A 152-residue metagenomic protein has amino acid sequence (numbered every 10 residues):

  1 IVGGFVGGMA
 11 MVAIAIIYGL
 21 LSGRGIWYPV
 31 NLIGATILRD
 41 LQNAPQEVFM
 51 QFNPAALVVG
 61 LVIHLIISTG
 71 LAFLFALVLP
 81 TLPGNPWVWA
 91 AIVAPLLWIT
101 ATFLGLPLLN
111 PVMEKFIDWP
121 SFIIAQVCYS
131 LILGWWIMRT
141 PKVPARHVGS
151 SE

Functional and structural regions predicted by a protein language model:
I1-I26: N-terminal signal-anchor transmembrane alpha helix
G8-V12, A94-G105: Aromatic-anchored segments of alpha-helical transmembrane domains
L20-P54: Extracytosolic (periplasmic/ER-lumenal) interhelical loops and adjacent juxtamembrane/interface segments of multi-pass
E47-I67: Individual transmembrane alpha-helix segments
L79-I99: Internal alpha-helical transmembrane segments of multi-pass membrane proteins
V112-I124: Non-cytosolic membrane-interface motifs at loop->transmembrane helix junctions
A125-R139: Hydrophobic cores of alpha-helical transmembrane segments in multi-pass inner/ER membrane proteins, independent
M138-G149: Membrane-interface capping segments at transmembrane-helix boundaries
